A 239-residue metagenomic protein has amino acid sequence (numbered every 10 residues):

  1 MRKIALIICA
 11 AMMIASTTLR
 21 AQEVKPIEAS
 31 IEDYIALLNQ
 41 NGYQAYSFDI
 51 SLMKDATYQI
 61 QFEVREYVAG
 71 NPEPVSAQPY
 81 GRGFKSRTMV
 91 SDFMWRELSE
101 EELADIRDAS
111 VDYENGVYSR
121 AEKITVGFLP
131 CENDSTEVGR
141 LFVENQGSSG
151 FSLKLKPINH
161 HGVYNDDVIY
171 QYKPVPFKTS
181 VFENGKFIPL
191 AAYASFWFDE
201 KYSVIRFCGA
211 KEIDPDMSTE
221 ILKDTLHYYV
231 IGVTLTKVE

Functional and structural regions predicted by a protein language model:
M1-P26: Bacterial Sec-dependent N-terminal signal peptides
A11-M13, L38, L52-K54: Generic marker of residues within folded, mature protein domains
T18-G42: Sec-dependent signal peptide cleavage junction
L38-A45, D55-T57: Short, surface-exposed loop/turn motifs at beta-strand boundaries within globular domains
S47-S51: Short edge beta-strand/loop segments characteristic of extracellular beta-sandwich folds
M53-T57, V181-N184: A short, structured loop/turn motif at beta-sheet edges
K54-I169: Structured domain cores in non-transmembrane regions
Y118-K237: Mature extracytoplasmic/lumenal regions of exported proteins
